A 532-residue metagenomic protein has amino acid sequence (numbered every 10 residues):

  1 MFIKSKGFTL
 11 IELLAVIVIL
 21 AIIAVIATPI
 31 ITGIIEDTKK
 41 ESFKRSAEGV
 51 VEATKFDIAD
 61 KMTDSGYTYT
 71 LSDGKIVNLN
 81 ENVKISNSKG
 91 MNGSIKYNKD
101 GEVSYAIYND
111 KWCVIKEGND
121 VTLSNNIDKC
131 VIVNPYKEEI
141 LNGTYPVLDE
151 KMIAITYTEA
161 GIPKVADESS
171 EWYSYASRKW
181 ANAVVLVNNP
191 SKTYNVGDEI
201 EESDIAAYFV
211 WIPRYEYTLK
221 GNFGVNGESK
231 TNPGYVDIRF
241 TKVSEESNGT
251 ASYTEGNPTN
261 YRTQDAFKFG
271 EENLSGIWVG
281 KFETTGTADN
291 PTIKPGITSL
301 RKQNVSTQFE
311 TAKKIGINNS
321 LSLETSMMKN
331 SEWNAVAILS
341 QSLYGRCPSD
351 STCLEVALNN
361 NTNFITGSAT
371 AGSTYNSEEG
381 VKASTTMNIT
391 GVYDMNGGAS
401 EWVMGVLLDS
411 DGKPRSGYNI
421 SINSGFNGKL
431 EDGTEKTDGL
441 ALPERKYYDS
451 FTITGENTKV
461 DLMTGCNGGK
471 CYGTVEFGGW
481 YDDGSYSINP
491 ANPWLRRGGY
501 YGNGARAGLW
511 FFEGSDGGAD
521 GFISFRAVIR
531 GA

Functional and structural regions predicted by a protein language model:
K4-T32: N-terminal single-pass transmembrane signal-anchor helix
S5, I30-V51: Aliphatic-rich helix starts adjacent to a transmembrane/signal segment
E52-L71, S342-C347, T374, G405-L408: Alpha-helix exit/C-cap motif
F56-P135: Periplasmic/extracellular, small/polar-rich flexible segments of pilin-like filament-forming proteins
W112, Y215-T218, F282-T285, G405-L407 (+1 more regions): Acidic glycine-/aspartate-rich tracts in secreted/extracellular proteins
I132-T259: N-terminal module-boundary/linker segments of secreted carbohydrate-active enzymes
E199-A206, F240-M395, G531: Short aromatic-cysteine micro-motif
S331-N334, T352, N360-S373, S377-E379 (+3 more regions): C-terminal, surface-exposed recognition/capping segments
